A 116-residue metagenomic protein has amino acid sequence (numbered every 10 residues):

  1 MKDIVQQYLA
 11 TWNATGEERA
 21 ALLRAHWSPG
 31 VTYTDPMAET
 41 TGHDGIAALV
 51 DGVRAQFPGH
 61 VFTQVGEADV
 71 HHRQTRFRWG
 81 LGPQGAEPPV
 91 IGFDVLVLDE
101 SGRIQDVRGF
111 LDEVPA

Functional and structural regions predicted by a protein language model:
M1-H26: Short acidic-aromatic low-complexity motifs
I4-Y8, L49, F77: C-terminal ligand-sensing/allosteric alpha-helical core of TetR-family HTH transcriptional regulators
E18-R73: A solvent-exposed, acidic/Ser-Thr-rich amphipathic alpha-helical stretch
Y33, F77, D106-V107: Short hydrophobic/aromatic-rich beta-strand segments that constitute the beta-sheet cores of beta-sandwich/beta-barrel
D35, P83, D99: Acidic surface patches and DE-rich sequence motifs
R76-Q84: Short beta-strand segments that buttress and anchor functional surface loops
A86-P88: Short loop/turn motifs at secondary-structure junctions and domain boundaries
I91-A116: Short beta-strand edge/turn micro-motifs at domain boundaries
